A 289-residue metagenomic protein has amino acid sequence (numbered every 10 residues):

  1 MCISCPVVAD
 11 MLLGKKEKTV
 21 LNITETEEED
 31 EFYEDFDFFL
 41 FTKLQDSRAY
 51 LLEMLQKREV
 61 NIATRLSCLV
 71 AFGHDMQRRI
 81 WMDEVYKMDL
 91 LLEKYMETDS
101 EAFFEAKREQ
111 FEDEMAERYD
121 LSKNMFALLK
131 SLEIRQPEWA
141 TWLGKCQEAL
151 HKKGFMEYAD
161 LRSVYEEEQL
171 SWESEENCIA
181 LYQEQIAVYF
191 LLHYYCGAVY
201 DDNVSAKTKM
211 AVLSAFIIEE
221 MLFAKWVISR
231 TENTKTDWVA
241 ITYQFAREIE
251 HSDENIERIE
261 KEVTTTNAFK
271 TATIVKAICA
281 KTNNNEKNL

Functional and structural regions predicted by a protein language model:
M1: Immediate flanking context of iron-sulfur cluster ligation sites
C5-D99: Charged, amphipathic alpha-helical linkers/stalks
I62-L289: Hydrophobic, aromatic-lined core segments that form the binding pocket/scaffold for planar heteroaromatic ligands
